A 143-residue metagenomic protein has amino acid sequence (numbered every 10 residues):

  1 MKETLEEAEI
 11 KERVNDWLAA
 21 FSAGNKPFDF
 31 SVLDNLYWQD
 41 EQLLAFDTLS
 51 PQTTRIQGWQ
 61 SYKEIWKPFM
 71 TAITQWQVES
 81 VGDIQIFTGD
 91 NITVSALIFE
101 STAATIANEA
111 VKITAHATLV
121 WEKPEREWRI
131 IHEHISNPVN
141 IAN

Functional and structural regions predicted by a protein language model:
M1-Q39, L49, A142-N143: Short, low-complexity N-terminal intrinsically disordered segments enriched in polar/charged residues
E3-L5, T102, K123-E125: Short S/T/G/P-rich N-terminal loop/turn motif that feeds into the first structured element of a domain
E7, F30-N91: A solvent-exposed, acidic/Ser-Thr-rich amphipathic alpha-helical stretch
Y62, S80-I86, F99-A103, H116-E122 (+1 more regions): Hydrophobic/aromatic beta-strand elements that line small-molecule binding cavities or substrate pockets in beta-rich
A72-Q75, T102-K112: Short, cysteine-centered beta-strand-loop-beta hairpins and adjacent loop/turn segments enriched in charged/polar
Q77-V78, N91, S95, K112-A115: Residue-level preference for beta-strand/loop junctions
I86-V94, N108-E109, W121-R129: A short, structured loop/turn motif at beta-sheet edges
T114-N143: Short beta-strand edge/turn micro-motifs at domain boundaries
